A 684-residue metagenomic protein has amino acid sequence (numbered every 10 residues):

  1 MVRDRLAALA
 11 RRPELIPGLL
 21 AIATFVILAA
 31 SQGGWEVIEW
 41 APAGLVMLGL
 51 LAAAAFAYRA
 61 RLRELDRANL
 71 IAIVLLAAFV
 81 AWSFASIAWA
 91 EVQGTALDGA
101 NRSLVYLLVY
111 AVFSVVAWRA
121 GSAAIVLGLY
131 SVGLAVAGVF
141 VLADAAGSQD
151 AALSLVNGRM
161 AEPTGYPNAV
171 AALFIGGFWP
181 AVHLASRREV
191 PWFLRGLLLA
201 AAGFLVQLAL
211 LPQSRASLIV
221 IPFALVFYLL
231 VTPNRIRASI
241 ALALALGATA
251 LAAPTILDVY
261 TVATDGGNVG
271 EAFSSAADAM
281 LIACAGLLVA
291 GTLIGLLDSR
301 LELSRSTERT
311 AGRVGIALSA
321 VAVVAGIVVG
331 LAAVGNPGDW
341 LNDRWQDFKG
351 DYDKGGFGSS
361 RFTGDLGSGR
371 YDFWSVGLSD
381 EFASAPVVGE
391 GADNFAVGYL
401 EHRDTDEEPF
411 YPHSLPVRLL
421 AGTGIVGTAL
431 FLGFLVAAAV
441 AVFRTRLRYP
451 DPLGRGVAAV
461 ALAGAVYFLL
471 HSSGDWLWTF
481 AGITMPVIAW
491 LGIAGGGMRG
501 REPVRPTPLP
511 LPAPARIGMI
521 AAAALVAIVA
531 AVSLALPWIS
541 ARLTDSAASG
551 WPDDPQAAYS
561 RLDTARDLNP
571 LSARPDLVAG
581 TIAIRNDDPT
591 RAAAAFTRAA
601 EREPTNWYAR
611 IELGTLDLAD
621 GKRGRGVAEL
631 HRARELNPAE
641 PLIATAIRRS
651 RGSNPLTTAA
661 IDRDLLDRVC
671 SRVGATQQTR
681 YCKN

Functional and structural regions predicted by a protein language model:
M1-A85, E91-D98, R102, L108-G133 (+14 more regions): Transmembrane signal-anchor hairpin modules in multi-pass inner-membrane enzymes, especially those that act on
V26-E36, R418-T423, V457-V487: Membrane helix-loop boundary segments at the extracytoplasmic
F84-A90, R102, A135-F178, V182 (+6 more regions): Membrane-interfacial helix-loop-helix modules of multi-pass inner-membrane proteins that assemble, modify, or transport
Y166, K354-F410, P416, T423-L430: TM-adjacent membrane-interface loops and short helices in multi-pass inner/ER membrane proteins
I425-A459: Hydrophobic transmembrane alpha-helices and their immediate junctions
